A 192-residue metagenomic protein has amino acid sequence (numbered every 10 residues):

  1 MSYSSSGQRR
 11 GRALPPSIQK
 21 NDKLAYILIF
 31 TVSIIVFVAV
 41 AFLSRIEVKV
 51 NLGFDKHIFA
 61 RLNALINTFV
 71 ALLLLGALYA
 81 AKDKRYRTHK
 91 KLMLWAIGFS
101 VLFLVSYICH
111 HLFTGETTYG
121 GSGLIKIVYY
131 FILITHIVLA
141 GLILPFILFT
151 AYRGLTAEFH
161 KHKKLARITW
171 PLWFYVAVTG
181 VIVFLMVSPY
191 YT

Functional and structural regions predicted by a protein language model:
S2-T192: Alpha-helical membrane insertion/targeting regions
